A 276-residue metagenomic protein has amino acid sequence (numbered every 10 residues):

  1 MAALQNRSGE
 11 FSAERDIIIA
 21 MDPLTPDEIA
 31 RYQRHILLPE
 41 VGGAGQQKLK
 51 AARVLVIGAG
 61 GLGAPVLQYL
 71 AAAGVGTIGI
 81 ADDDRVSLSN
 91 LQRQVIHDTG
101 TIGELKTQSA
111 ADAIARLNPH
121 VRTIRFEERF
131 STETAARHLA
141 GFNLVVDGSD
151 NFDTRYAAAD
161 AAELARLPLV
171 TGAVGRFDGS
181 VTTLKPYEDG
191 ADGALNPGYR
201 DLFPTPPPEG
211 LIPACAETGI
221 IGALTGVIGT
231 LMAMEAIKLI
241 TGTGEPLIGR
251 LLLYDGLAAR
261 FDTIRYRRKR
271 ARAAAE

Functional and structural regions predicted by a protein language model:
A2-N6, A13-E14: Short, low-complexity intrinsically disordered segments enriched in A/P/G/S/L with frequent Arg, especially at protein
F11-E276: Adenine nucleotide-associated cytosolic modules
